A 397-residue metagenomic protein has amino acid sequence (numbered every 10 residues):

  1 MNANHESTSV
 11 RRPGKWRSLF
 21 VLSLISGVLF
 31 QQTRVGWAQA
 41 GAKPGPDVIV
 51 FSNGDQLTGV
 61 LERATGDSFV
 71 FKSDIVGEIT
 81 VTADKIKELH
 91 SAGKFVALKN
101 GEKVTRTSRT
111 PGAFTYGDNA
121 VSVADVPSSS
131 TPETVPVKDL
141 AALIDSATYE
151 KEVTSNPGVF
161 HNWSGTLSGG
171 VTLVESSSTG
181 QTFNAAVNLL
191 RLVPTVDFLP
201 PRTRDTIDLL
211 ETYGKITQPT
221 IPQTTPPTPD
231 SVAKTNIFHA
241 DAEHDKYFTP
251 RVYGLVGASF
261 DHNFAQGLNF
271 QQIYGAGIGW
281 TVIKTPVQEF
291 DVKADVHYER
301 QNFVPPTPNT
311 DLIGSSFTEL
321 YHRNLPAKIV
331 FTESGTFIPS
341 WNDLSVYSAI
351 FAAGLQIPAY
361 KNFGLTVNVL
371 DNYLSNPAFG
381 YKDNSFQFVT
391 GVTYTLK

Functional and structural regions predicted by a protein language model:
W37-V174, T179-G180, N184-N188, H239: Compositionally biased alpha-helical segments
V159, E175-Q181, P229-N236, Q266-Q271 (+4 more regions): Replace "Gram-negative outer membrane beta-barrel proteins" with "bacterial and organellar outer membrane beta-barrel
F160-D245, G257-N263: Transmembrane beta-barrel domains of bacterial outer-membrane proteins
G165-L167, F183, T203-L209, G254-V256 (+7 more regions): Transmembrane beta-strands of outer-membrane beta-barrel proteins
L167-V171, A185-R191, A242-K246, A258-F260 (+7 more regions): Residues on the lipid-exposed face of transmembrane beta-strands in outer-membrane beta-barrel proteins
P194-D205, R251-G254, T285-F290, L325-F331 (+3 more regions): Repeated loop/turn-to-beta-strand initiation elements of outer-membrane beta-barrel proteins
V287-K361: Outer-membrane beta-barrel transmembrane domain signature
S345-K397: Predominantly the C-terminal beta-signal and adjacent terminal strand-loop region of outer-membrane beta-barrel
